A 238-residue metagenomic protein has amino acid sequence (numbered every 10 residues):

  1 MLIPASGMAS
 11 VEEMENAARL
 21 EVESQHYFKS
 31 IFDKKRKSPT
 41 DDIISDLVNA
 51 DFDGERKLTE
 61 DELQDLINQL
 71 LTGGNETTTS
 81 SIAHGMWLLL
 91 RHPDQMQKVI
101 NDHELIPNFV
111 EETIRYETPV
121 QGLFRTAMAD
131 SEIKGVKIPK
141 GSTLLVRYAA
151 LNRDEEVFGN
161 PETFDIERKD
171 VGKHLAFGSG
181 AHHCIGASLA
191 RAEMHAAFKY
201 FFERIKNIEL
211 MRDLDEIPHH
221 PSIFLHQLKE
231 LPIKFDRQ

Functional and structural regions predicted by a protein language model:
M1-Q238: Cytochrome P450
